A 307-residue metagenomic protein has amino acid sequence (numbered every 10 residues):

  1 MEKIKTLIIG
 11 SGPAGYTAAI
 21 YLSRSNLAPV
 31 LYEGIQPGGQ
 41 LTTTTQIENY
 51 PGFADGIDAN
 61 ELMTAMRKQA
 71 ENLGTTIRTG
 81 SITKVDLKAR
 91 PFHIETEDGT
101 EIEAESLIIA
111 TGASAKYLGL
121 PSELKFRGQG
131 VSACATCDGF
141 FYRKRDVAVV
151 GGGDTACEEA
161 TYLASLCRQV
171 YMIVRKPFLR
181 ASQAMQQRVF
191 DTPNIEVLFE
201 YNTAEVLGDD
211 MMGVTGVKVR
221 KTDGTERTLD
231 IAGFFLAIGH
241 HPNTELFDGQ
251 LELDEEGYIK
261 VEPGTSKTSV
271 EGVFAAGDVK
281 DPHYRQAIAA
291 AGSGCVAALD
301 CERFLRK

Functional and structural regions predicted by a protein language model:
M1-I9, S25, V30, T75-R145 (+3 more regions): FAD-binding core/adjacent interface of flavoenzyme oxidoreductases
I4-L73, C157-Q183, F190, D254: Beta1-alpha1 glycine-rich phosphate/pyrophosphate-binding loop at the start of Rossmann-like nucleotide-binding domains
G12-P13, Q36, A113-A115, D154-T155 (+1 more regions): Residue-level detector of alpha-helix initiation sites
G15, A115, A156, T225 (+1 more regions): Glycine-rich nucleotide phosphate-binding loop and flanking beta-alpha elements of Rossmann-like dinucleotide-binding
A70-R90, I94-T96, E101-I102, S165-P263 (+1 more regions): A Rossmann-like FAD-binding core segment of flavoenzymes
G119, K125-F141, I238-Y284, S293 (+1 more regions): FAD-site-proximal beta/loop scaffold in flavoenzymes
A289-L305: An active-site-proximal "capping" alpha-helix that borders the catalytic cofactor pocket
